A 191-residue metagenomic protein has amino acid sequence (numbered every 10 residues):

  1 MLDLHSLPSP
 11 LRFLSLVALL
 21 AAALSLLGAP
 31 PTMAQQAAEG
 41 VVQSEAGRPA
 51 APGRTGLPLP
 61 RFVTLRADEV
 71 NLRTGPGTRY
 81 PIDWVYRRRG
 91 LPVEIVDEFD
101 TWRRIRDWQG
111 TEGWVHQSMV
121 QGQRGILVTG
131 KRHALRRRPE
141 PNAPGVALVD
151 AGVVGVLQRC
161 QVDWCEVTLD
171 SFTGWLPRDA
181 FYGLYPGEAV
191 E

Functional and structural regions predicted by a protein language model:
M1-L11: N-terminal secretory signal peptides that target proteins for export/translocation
S6, L26-L27, G56: Generic N-terminal simple sequence motifs
P10, L14-V17, Y86: Alpha-helical transmembrane segments
L14-L26: Bacterial N-terminal signal peptides
A29-A34: Sec/Tat signal peptide C-region and signal peptidase I cleavage site
Q35-T74, V85-R89, V96-F99, R103-T111 (+4 more regions): SH3-family beta-barrel domains
